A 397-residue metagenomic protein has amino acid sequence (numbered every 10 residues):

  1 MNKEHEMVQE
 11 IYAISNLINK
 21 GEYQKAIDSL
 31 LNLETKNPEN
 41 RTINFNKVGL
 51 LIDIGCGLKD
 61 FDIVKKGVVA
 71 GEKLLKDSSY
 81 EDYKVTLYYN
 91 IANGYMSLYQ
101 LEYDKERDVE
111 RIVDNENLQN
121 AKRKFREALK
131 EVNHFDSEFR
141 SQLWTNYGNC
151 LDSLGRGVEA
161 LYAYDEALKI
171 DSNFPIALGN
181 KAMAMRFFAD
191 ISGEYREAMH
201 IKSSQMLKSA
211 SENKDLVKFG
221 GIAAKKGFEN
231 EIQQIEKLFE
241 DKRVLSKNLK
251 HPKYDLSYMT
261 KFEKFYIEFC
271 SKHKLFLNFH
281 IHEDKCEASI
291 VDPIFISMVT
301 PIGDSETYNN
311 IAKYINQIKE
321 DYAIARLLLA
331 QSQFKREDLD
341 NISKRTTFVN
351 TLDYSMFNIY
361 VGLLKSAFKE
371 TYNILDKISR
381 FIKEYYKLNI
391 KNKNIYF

Functional and structural regions predicted by a protein language model:
N2-E6, N16-I18, E240-L364: Charged alpha-helical initiation segments
N2-N16, P38-L58, Y80-V109, S137-S153 (+2 more regions): Amphipathic alpha-helical repeat scaffolds of TPR domains
E22, D60-I63, N117, R156 (+2 more regions): Residues in the short coil linking paired helices within alpha-helical repeat scaffolds
A26, V64-G67, A121, A160 (+2 more regions): Single-residue signature of alpha-solenoid repeat helices
L30-N44, G71-L87, F125-R140, K169 (+1 more regions): Flexible helix-coil transition and linker loops at the boundaries of alpha-helical arrays
N120, K202, S209, K313 (+4 more regions): Charged, amphipathic alpha-helical oligomerization/scaffolding segments
R126-S297: Elongated, non-catalytic scaffold/linker segments and compositionally distinctive motifs
R345-F397: Short non-catalytic regulatory patches outside canonical folded cores
